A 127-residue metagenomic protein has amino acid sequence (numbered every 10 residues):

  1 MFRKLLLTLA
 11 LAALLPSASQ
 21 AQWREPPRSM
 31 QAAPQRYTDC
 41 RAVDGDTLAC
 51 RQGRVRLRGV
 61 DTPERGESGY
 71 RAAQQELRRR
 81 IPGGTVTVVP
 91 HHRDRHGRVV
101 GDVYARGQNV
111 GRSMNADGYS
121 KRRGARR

Functional and structural regions predicted by a protein language model:
F2-R127: Small beta-barrel nucleic-acid-binding modules, primarily SNase/OB-fold domains and secondarily Tudor-like barrels
